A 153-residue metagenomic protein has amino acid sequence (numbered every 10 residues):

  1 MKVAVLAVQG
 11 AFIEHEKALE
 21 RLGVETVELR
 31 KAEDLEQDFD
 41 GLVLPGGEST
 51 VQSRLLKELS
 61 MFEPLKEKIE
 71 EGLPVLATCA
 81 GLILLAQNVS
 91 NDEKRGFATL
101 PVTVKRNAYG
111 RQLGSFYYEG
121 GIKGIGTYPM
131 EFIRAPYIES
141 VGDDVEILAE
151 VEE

Functional and structural regions predicted by a protein language model:
M1-E58, E63-K68: N-terminal beta1-alpha1 cap of cysteine-dependent amidohydrolase-like domains
M1-Q9, A32-E36, R54-L55, L84-N91 (+2 more regions): Short low-complexity stretches enriched in small and charged residues
V8-Q9, L29, G46-G47, T78-A80 (+4 more regions): Fold-independent oxyanion-binding glycine-rich loops and adjacent beta-strand/coil segments at enzyme active sites
D34-E36, E67-K68, L76, I122-I125 (+1 more regions): Solvent-exposed alpha-helices and their adjacent loops that cap or buttress functional pockets in soluble metabolic
S49-G120: Cysteine-nucleophile active-site neighborhood
R106-E153: Amide-donor transfer/coupling interface in amidating biosynthetic enzymes
